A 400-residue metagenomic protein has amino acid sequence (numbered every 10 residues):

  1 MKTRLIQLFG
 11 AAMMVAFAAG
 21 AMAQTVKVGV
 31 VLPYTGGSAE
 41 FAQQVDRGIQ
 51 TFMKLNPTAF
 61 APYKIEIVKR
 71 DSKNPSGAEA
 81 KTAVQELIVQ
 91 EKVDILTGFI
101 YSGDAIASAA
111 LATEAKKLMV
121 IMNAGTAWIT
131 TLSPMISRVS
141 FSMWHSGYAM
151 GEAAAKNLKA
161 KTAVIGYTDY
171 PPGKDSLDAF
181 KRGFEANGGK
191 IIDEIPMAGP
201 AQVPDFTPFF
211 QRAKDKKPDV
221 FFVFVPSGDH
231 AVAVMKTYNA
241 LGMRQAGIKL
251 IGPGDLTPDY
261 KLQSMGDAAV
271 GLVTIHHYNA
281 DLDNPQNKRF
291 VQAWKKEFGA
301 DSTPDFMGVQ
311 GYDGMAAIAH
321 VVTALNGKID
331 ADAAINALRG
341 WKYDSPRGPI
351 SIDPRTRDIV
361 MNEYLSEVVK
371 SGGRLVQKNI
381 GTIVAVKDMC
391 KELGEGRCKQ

Functional and structural regions predicted by a protein language model:
M1-G10: Bacterial N-terminal signal peptides that target proteins for export
F17-A23: Sec/Tat signal peptide C-region and signal peptidase I cleavage site
V26, R339-Q400: Solvent-exposed, acidic/polar segments of extracytosolic/periplasmic ligand-binding ectodomains
G29-F52, R70-A78, I100-Y101, G166-K174 (+2 more regions): Extracytoplasmic "Venus flytrap"
E40-R47, L55-T130, V139, M143 (+2 more regions): Beta-alpha junction/loop-to-helix N-cap segments that form part of ligand/metal-binding clefts
T82, T126-W128, M135-A240, D281-R289: Extracellular/periplasmic Venus flytrap/periplasmic-binding protein
L87-I100, V120-M122, V164-Y167, K217-S227 (+4 more regions): Periplasmic-binding protein-like
M235-Y312, T323-L325, I329, K378-K399: Extracellular/periplasmic periplasmic-binding protein-like sensory domains
